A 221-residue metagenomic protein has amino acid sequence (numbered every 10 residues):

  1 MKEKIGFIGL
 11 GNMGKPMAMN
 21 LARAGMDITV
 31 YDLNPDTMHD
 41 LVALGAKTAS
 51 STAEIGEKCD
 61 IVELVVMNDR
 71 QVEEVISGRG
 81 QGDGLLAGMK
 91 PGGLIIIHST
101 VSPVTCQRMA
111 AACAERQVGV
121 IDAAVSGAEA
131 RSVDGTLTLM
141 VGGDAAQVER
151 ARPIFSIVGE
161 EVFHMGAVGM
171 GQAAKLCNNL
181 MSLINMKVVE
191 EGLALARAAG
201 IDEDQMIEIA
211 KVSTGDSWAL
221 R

Functional and structural regions predicted by a protein language model:
M1-V65, G93, H164: NAD(P)+-binding Rossmann beta1-loop-alpha1 motif at the extreme N-terminus of oxidoreductases
I5, T100-N179, L183: Rossmann-fold dinucleotide-binding core
N12, P16, E54, I61 (+10 more regions): Amphipathic alpha-helical hairpins
I28, T48, G119-I121, V162 (+1 more regions): Hydrophobic beta-strand scaffold residues
T52-L64, N68-V118: Rossmann-fold NAD(P) dinucleotide-binding segment
M170-R221: Helical "substrate-binding/catalytic lid" subdomain of Rossmann-like NAD(P)-dependent dehydrogenases/reductases
